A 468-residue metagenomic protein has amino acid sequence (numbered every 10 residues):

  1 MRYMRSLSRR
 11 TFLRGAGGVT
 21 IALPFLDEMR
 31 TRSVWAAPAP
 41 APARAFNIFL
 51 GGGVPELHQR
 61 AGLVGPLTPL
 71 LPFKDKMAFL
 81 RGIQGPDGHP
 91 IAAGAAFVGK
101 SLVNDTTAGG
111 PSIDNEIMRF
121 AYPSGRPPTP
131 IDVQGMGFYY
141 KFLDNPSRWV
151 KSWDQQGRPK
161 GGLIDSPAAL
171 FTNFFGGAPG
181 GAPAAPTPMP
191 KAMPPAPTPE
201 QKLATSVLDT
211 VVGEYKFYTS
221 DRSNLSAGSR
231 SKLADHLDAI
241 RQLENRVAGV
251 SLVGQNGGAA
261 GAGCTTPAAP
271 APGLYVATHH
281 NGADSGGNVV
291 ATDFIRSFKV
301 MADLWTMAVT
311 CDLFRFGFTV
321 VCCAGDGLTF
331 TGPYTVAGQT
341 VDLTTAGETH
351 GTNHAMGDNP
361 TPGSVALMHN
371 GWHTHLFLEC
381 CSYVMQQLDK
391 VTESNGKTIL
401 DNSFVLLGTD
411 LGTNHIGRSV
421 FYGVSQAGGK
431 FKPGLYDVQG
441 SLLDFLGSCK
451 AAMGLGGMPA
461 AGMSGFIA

Functional and structural regions predicted by a protein language model:
M1-A468: Ligand-binding pockets and gating/stacking loops
